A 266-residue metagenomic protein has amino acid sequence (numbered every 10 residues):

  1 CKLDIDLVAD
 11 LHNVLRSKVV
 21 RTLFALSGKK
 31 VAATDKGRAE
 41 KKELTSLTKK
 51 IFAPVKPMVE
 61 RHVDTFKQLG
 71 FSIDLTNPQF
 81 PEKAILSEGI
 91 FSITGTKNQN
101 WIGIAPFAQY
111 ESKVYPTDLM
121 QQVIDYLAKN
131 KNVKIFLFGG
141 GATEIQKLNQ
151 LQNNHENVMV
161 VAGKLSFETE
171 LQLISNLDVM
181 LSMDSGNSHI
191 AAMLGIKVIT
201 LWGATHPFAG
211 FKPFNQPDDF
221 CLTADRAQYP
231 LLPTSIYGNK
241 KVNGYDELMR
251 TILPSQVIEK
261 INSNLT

Functional and structural regions predicted by a protein language model:
C1-T266: Catalytic machinery of carbohydrate-active enzymes, primarily nucleotide-sugar-dependent glycosyltransferases
